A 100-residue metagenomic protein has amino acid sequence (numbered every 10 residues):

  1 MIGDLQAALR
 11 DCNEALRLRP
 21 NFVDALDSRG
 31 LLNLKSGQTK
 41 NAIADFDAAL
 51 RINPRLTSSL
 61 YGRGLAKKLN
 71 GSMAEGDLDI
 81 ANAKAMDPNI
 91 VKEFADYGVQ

Functional and structural regions predicted by a protein language model:
M1-Q100: Alpha-helical tetratricopeptide repeat
